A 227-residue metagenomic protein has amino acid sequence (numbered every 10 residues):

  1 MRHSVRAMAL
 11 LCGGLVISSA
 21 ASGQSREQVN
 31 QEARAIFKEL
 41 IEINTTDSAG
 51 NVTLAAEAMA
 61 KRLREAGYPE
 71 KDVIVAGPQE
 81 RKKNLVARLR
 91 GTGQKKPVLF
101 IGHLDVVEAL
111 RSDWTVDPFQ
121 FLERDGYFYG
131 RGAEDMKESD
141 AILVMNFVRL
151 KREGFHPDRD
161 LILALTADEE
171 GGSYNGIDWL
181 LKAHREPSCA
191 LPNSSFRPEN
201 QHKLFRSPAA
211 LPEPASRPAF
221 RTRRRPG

Functional and structural regions predicted by a protein language model:
M1-R6, E70: Positively charged n-region of N-terminal signal peptides that target proteins for export
A7-S18: Bacterial N-terminal signal peptides
A21-Q24, R62, Q201-L204, P208 (+1 more regions): Metal-dependent amide/peptide-bond hydrolase catalytic core, centered on the "pita-bread" metallohydrolase fold
Q24-R131, L150-D158: Acidic/His- and Gly-rich active-site-bordering loop/insert found across diverse amide/peptide-bond hydrolases
E42-N44, L143, G227: A short aromatic-rich beta-strand->coil structural motif
D47, E134, E169, P226-G227: A generic structural motif
K82, K95, V116, D158 (+2 more regions): Short, solvent-exposed loop/turn segments at the edges of secondary structure
Y127-F128, E134-E213: Acidic/histidine-rich catalytic neighborhood of metal-dependent amide-processing enzymes
